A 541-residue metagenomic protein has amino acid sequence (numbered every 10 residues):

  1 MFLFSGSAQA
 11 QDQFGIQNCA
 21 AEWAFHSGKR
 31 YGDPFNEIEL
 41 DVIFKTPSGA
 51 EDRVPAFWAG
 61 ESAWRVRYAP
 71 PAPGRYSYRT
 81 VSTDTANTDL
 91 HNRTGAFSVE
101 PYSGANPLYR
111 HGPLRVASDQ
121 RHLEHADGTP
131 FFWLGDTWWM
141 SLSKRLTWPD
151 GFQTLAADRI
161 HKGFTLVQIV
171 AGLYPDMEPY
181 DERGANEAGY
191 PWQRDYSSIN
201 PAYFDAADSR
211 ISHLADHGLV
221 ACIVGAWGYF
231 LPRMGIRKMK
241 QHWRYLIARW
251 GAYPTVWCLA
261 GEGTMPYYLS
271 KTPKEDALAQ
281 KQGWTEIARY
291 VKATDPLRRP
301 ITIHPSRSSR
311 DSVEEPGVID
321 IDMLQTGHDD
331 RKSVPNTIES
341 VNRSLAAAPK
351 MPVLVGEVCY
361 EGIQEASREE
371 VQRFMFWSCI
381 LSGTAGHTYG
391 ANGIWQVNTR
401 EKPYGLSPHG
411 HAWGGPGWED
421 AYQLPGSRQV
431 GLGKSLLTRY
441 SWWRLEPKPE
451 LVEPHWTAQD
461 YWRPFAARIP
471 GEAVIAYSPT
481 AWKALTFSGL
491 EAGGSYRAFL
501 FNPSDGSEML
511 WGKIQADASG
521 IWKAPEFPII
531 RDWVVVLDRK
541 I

Functional and structural regions predicted by a protein language model:
Q11-G112, F131-T137, W462-P470, W482-K483 (+2 more regions): Contiguous segments within soluble domain cores/interaction surfaces
D12-G15, R30, Y360-I363, Q372-G512 (+1 more regions): Aromatic- and carboxylate-lined catalytic core of secreted/periplasmic carbohydrate-active enzymes
V42, G128, L214, W250 (+3 more regions): Conserved, mostly hydrophobic/aromatic
G49-R67, R75-S77, T83, T88 (+3 more regions): Active-site-adjacent substrate/metal-binding segments within catalytic domains of carbohydrate-active enzymes
W133, V167-I169, A221-V224, W257-L259 (+4 more regions): Hydrophobic faces of well-ordered beta-strands that scaffold small-molecule active sites in alpha/beta enzyme cores
G135-W148, A188-F204, V224-R237, T255 (+3 more regions): The substrate-binding groove and active-site-proximal loops of carbohydrate-active enzymes, especially glycoside
R233-V353: Active-site neighborhood of glycoside hydrolase catalytic domains
P316-Y404: Catalytic-core region of carbohydrate-active enzymes that cleave or remodel glycosidic bonds
